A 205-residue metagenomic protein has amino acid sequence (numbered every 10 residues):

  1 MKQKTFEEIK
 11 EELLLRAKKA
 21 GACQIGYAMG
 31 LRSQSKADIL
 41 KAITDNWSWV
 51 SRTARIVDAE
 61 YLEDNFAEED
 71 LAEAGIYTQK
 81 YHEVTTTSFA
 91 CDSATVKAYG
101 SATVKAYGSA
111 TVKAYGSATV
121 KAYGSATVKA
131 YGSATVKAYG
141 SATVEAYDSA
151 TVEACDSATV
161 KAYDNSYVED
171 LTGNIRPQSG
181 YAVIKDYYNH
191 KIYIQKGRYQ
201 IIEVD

Functional and structural regions predicted by a protein language model:
M1-Y107, K113-Y115, K121-Y123, K129-Y131 (+2 more regions): Short, glycine-biased loop/turn motifs at secondary-structure junctions and in low-complexity Ser/Thr/Pro-rich termini
